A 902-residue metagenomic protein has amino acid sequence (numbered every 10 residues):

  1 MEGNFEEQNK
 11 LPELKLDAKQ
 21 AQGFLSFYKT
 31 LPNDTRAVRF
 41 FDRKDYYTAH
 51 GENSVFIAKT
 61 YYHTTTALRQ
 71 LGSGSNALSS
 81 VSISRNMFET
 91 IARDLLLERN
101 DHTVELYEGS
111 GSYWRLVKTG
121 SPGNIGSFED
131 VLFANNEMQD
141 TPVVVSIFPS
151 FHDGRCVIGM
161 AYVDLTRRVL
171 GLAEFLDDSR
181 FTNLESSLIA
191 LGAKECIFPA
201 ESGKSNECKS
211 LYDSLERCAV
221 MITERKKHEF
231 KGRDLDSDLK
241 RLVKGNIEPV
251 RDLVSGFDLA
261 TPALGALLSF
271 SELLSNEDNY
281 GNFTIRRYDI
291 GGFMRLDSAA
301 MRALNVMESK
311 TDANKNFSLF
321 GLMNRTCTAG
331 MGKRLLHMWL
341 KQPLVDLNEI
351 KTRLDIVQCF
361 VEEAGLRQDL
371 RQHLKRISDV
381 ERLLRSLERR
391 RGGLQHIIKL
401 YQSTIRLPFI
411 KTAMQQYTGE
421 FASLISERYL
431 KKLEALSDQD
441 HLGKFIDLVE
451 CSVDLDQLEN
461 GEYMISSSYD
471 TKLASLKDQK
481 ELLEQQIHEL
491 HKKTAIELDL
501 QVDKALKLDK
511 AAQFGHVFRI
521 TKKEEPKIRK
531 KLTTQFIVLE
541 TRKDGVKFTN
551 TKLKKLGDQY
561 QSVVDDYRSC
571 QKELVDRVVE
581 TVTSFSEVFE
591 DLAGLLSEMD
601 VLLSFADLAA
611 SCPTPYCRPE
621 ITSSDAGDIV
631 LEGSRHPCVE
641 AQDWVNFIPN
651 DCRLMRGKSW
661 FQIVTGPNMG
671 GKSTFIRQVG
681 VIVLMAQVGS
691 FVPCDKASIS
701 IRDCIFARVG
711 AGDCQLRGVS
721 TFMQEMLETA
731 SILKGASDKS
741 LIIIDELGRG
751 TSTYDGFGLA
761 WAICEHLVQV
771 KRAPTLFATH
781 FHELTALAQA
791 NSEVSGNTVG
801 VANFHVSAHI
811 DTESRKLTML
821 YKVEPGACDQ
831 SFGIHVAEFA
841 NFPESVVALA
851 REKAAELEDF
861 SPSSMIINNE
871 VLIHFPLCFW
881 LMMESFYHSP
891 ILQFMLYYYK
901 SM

Functional and structural regions predicted by a protein language model:
M1-R334, M338-K341, N348-E362, D379-R385 (+6 more regions): Basic, polar low-complexity surface loops/patches
Q20, N53, M87-I91, R180 (+34 more regions): Helical mechanochemical/support elements of P-loop NTPase systems and associated helical scaffolds
T30, N183, S466-F514: N-terminal accessory targeting/assembly segments
T30-P32, D94, N135-Q139, V145-G154 (+21 more regions): Replace "in large, NTP-powered and nucleic-acid-processing enzymes" with "in large, NTP-powered factors and other
Y46-G72, V157, A161, V169 (+10 more regions): A conserved P-loop NTPase coupling/switch region
Y61, L95, R99, L191-E195 (+42 more regions): Conserved NTP-handling cores and scaffolds of large molecular machines
G109, W114, G120-G123, D278-Y288 (+4 more regions): Long, charged, glycine-rich C-terminal linkers/tails
L253, F257, W339, K522-G557 (+1 more regions): ATPase nucleotide-binding head domains, primarily ABC-like/P-loop NTPase cores
